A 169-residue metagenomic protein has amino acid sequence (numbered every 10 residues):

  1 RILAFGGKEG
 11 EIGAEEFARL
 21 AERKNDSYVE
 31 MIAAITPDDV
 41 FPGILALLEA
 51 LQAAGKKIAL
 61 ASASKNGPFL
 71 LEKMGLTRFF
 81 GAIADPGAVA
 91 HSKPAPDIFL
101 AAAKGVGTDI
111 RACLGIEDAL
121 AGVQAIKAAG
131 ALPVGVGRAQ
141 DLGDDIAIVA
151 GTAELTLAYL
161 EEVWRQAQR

Functional and structural regions predicted by a protein language model:
R1-I12, L70, A103: Helix-loop "lid/cap" segments that line or gate small-molecule binding pockets
L3-G7, A33, G75-L76, A153: A generic structural signal for secondary-structure junctions that act as hinges or helix/strand caps at the edges
F5-P42: Metal-dependent phosphoesterase signature
E11-A14, D38, A61, M74 (+1 more regions): Non-catalytic, surface-exposed connector residues within folded enzymatic/regulatory domains
Y28-V29, A61-S62, E117: Short beta-strands and strand-loop turn motifs
E30-L60: Short, acidic loop-to-helix structural element flanking the phosphoryl-transfer center in phosphate-processing enzymes
L45-K56, S64-R169: Asp-based, Mg2+/Mn2+-dependent phosphohydrolase catalytic module
